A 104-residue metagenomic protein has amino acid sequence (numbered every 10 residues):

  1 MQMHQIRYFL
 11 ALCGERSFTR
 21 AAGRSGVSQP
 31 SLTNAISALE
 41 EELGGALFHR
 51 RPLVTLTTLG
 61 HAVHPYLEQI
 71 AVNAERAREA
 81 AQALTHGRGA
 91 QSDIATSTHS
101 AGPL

Functional and structural regions predicted by a protein language model:
M1-S31, A35, V63-E68: N-terminal short secondary-structure element
E15, R24, S37-A46, R78: Residue cluster at the C-terminal edge of the helix-turn-helix DNA-binding motif
T19, F48-H49, A101: Nucleotide phosphate-binding site architecture
T19, L53-L56, L84-A90: Glycine-rich ATP/GTP-binding catalytic cores of kinases/NTPases
Q29-P30, E79, T85-L104: N-terminal winged-helix
E40-T58: A short LG(V/I)-centered, amphipathic sequence patch enriched for acidic residue(s) preceding the LG motif
E42-L43, V63-T85: Alpha-helical linker/hinge and terminal dimerization helices associated with HTH transcriptional regulators
L59-Y66, L104: Short amphipathic alpha-helical coupling segments at ligand-binding clamshell hinges and other catalytic/signaling
